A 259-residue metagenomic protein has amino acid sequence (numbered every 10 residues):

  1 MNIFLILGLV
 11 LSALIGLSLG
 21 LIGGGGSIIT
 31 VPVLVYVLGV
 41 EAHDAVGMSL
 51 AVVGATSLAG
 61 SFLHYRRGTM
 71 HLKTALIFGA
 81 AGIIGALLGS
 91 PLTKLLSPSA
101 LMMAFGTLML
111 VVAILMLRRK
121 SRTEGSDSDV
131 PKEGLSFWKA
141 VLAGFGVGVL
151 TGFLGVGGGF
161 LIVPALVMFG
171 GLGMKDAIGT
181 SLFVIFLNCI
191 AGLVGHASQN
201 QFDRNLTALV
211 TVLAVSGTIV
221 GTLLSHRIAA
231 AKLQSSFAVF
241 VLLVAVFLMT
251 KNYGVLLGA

Functional and structural regions predicted by a protein language model:
M1-L17, V31, Y36-V37, A42 (+4 more regions): Juxtamembrane transmembrane-helix boundary motif
L21-T30, G155-A165: Transmembrane helix boundary and interhelical junction motifs in multipass membrane proteins
A42-V46, I178, L182: Small-residue hotspots at the loop-to-helix junctions and early N-terminal turns of transmembrane alpha-helices
S49-V53, S181-I185, L206-T207, T211: Short hydrophobic/aromatic, small-residue-rich stretches within specific transmembrane helices of secondary active
A51-A59, I84-G85, L92, V184-A191: Membrane-embedded alpha-helical segments of transport systems, primarily multispan ion/solute transporters
E124, G157-L161, L172-D176: Short, structured loop/turn "capping" segments at alpha-beta junctions
V149, F153, F186-L193: Hydrophobic alpha-helical segments of membrane proteins
